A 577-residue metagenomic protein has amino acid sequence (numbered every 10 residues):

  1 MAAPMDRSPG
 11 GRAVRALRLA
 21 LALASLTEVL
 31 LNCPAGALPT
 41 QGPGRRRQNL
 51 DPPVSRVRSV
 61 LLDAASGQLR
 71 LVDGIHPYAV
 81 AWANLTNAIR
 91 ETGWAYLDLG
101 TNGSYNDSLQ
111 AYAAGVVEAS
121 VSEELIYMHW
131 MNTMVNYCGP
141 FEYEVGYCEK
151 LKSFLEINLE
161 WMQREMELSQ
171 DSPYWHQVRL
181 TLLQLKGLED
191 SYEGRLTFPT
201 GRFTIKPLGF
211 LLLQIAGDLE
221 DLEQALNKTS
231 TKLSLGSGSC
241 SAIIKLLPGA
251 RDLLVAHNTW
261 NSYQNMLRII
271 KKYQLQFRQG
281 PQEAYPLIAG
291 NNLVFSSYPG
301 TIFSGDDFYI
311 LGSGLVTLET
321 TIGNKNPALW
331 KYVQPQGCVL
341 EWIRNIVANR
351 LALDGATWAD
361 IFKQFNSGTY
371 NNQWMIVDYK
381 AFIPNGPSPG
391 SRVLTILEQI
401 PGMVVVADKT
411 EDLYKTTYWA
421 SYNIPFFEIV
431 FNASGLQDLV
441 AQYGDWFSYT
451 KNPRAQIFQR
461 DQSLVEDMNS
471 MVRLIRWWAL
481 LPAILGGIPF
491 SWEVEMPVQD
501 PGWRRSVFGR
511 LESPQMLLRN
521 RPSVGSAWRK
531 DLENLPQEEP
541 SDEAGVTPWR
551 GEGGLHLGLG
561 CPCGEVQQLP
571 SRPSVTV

Functional and structural regions predicted by a protein language model:
A2-T357, I361-V577: N-terminal mature-domain region immediately after signal-peptide cleavage in secreted/organellar precursors
